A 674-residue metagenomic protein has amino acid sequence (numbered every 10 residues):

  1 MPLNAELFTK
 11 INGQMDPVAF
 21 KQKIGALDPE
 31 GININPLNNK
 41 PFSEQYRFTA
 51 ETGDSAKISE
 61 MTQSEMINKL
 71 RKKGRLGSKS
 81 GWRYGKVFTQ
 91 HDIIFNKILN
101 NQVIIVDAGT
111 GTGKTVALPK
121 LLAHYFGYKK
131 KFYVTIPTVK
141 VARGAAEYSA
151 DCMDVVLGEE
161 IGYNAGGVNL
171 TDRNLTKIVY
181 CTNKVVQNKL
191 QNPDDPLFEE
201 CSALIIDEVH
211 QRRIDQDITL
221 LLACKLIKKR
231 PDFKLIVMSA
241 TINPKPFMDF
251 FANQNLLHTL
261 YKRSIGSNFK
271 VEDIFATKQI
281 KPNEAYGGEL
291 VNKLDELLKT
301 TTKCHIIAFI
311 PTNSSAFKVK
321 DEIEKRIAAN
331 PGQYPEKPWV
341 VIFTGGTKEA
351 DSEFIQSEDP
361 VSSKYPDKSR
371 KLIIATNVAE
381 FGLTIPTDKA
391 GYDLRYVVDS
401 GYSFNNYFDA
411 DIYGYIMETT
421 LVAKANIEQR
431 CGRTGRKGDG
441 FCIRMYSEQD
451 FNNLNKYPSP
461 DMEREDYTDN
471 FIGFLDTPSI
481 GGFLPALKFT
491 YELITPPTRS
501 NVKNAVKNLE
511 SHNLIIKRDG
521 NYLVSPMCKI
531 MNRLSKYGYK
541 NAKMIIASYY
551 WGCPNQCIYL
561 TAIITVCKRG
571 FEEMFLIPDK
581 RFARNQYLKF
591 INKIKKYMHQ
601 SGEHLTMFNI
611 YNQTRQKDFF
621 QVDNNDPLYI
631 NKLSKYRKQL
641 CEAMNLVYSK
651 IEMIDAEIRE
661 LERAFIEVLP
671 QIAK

Functional and structural regions predicted by a protein language model:
P2-M544, I654-I658, R663, Q671-K674: P-loop NTPase motor module signature
N508, I515, Y522, M527-K674: C-terminal accessory subdomains of helicases
